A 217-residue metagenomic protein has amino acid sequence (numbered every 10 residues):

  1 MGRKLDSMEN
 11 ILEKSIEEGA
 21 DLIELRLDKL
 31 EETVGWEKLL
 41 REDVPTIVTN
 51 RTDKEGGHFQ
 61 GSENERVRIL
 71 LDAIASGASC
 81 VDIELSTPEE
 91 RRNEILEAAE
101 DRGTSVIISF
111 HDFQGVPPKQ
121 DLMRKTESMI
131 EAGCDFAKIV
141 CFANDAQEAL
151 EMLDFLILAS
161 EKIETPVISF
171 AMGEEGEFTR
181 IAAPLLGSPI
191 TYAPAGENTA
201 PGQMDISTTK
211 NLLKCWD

Functional and structural regions predicted by a protein language model:
M1-D101, V106-I107, H111-P118, C134: Active-site beta->alpha loop and helix N-cap motifs at the rims of alpha/beta catalytic domains
S86-D217: Catalytic alpha/beta core domains of metabolic enzymes, predominantly
